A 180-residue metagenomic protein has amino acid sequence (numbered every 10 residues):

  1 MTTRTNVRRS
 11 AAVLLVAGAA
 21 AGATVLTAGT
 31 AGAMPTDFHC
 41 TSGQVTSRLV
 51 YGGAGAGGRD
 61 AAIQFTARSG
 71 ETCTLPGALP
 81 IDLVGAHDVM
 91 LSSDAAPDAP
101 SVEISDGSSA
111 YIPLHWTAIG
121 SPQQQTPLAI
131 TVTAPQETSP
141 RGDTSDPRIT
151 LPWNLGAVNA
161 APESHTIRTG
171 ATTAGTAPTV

Functional and structural regions predicted by a protein language model:
M1-G18: N-terminal export and membrane-targeting signals
T3-N6, G22-T41: C-terminal region of N-terminal signal peptides and the immediate post-cleavage residues of exported proteins
G32-G55, G175: Low-complexity, acidic Ser/Thr/Pro/Gly-rich terminal tails and inter-domain linkers that flank the onset of structured
T46-V84: Short, surface-exposed binding/anchoring microloops in extracellular/periplasmic proteins
I81-D94, T138-P140: Short aromatic-acidic-glycine turn motif
H87, S93-G120: Intrinsically disordered, low-complexity Pro/Gly/Ser/Thr-rich segments with frequent PxxP/GP/PP motifs and embedded
A118-T166, G170-A177: Terminal connector regions
